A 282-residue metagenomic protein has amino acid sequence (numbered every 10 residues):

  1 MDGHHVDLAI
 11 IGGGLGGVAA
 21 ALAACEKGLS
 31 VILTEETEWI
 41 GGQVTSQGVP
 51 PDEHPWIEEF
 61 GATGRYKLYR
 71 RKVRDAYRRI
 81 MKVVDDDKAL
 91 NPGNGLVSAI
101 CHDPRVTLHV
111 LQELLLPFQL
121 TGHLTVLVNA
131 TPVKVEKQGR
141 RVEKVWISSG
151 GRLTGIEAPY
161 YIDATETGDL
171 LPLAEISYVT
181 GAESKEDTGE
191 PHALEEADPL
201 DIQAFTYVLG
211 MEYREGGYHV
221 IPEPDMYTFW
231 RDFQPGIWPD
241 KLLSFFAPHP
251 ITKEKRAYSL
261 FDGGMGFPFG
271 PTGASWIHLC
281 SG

Functional and structural regions predicted by a protein language model:
D2-G14: Beta1/beta-strand and adjacent pyrophosphate-binding region of the FAD-binding site in flavoprotein oxidoreductases
D2-H4, S30, K137-R140, W146: Residue-level recognition of alpha-helix boundary/capping or hinge positions
H5-D7, K27-S30, T121-L124, T154 (+2 more regions): Loop/turn elements at helix/coil->beta-strand transitions in domains of secreted/extracellular proteins
G17: N-terminal Rossmann-fold NAD(P) dinucleotide-binding loop
A24: Aromatic pocket-lining residues of Rossmann-like dinucleotide-binding sites
L29-S30, E35-A130, K134, Q203-T206: Conserved N-terminal/central alpha/beta ligand/cofactor-binding core
T45, V128-N129, G139-R141, S149-Y160 (+1 more regions): Flavin (FAD/FMN)-binding glycine-rich loop and adjacent Rossmann-like elements that form
